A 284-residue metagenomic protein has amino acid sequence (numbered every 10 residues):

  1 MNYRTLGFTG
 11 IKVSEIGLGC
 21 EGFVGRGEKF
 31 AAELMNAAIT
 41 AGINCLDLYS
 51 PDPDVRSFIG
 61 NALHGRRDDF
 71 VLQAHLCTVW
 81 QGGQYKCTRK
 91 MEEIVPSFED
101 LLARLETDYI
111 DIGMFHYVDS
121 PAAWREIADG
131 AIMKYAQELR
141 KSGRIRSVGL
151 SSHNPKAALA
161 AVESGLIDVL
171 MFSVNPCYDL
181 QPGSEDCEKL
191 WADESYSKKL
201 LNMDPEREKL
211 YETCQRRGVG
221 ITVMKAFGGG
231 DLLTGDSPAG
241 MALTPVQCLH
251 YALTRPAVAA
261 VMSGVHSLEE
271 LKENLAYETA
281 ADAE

Functional and structural regions predicted by a protein language model:
M1-A74, K141: N-terminal binding-site loop/beta-alpha segment at the start of enzyme catalytic domains that lines or forms
L6, L18, L46, I59 (+8 more regions): Conserved, mostly hydrophobic/aromatic
I11-I16, G42-N44, R66-V71, E106-D111 (+4 more regions): Short, well-ordered coil/turn segments that N-cap beta-strands
I16-K29, V79-V95, P121-R125, L233-A242: Active-site mouth loops of central-metabolism enzymes
R26-A38, R89-E106, S152-A160, L243-Y251: Short, acidic/polar
P51, G65-V95, F115-D119: Structural motif corresponding to the early beta-alpha repeats
D100-W124: Active-site groove signature of glycoside hydrolases
V118-E284: Beta/alpha (TIM)-barrel catalytic core signal, keyed to glycine-rich beta->alpha loops juxtaposed to Asp/Glu that bind
